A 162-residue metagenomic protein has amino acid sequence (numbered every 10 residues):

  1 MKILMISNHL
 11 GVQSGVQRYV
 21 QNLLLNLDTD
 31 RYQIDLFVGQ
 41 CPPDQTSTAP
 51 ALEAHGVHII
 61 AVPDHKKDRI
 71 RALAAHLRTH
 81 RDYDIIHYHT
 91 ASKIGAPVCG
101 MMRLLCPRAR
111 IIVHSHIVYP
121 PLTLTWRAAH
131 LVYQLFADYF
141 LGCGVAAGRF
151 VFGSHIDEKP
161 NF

Functional and structural regions predicted by a protein language model:
M1-F162: Membrane-interface segments of envelope glycosyltransferases acting on lipid-linked substrates or membrane lipids
